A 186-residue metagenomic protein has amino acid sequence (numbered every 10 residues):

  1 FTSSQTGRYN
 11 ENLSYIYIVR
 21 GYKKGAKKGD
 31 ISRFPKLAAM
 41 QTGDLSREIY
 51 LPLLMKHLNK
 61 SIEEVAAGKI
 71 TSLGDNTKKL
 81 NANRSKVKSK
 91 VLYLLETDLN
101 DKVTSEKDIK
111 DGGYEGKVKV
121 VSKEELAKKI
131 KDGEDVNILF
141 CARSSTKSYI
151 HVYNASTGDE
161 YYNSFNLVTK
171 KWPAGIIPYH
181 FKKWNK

Functional and structural regions predicted by a protein language model:
F1, K90-I138: N-terminal segment of the mature soluble domain
F1, Q5-N12, K78-K90, A127-V136 (+1 more regions): Short, surface-exposed loop and linker segments with low hydrophobicity and enrichment for Pro/Ser/Thr
T2-P52, L139-K186: Amphipathic beta-strand/beta-sheet edge segments enriched in Tyr/Trp
D30, A67, T71, K131-G133: Generic detector of ordered, mature protein regions
M40, M55, I130-K131: Detector for methionine-enriched segments
G43, P52-G113: A structural "domain/chain start" motif
